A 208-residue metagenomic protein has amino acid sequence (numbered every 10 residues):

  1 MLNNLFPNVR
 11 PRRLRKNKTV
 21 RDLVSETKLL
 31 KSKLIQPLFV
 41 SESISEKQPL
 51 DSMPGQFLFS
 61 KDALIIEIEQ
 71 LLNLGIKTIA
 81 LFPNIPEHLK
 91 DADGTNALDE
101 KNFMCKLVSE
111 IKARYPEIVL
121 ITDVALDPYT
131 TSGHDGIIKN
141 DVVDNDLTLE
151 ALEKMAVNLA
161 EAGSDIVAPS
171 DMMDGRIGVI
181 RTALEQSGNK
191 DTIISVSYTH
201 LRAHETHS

Functional and structural regions predicted by a protein language model:
L2-F39, E46: N-terminal amphipathic alpha-helix/helix-capping segment at the start of soluble metabolic enzymes
S32-L34, G75-K77, Y115-I118, G163-D165 (+1 more regions): Short, well-ordered coil/turn segments that N-cap beta-strands
L34-P37, I79-L81, L120-T122, V167 (+1 more regions): Hydrophobic faces of well-ordered beta-strands that scaffold small-molecule active sites in alpha/beta enzyme cores
L38, L64, D123, L159 (+1 more regions): Conserved, mostly hydrophobic/aromatic
K47-D62, G136-E150: Active-site mouth loops of central-metabolism enzymes
Q48-Q56, T78-K101, S170, D174-I177: Glycine-rich, proline-tolerant flexible connector loops at the mouths of alpha/beta enzymes
G94-T122, I177-S195: Alpha-helix-loop-beta-strand connector modules within alpha/beta enzyme cores
H200-S208: Single conserved hydrophobic/aromatic residue that forms the stacking wall/gate of nucleotide- or nucleobase-binding
